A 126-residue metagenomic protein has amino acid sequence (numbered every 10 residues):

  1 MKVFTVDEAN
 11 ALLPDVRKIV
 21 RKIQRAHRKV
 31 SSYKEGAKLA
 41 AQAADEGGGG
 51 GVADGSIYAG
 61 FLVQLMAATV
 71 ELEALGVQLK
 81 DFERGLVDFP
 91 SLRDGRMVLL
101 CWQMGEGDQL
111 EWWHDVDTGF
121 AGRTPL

Functional and structural regions predicted by a protein language model:
M1, V30, G55-Y58, L79 (+2 more regions): Generic intrinsically disordered, low-complexity segments enriched for polar/acidic and small residues
M1-A43: Long, hydrophobic N-terminal alpha-helical segment
F4, E8, G50, I57 (+2 more regions): Sparse, context-dependent recognition of short Cys/His-centered cofactor- or disulfide-binding micro-motifs
V6, A53-S56, E73-Q78: Short linear motifs at secondary-structure transitions and domain/linker junctions
N10-L13, G48, T118-G122: Low-complexity, compositionally biased segments
R17, R21-Q24, A59, V63-M66 (+1 more regions): Generic structural signal for well-ordered, non-transmembrane alpha-helical segments in soluble/cytosolic regions
S32-M66: Structured domain cores in non-transmembrane regions
M66, V70-L126: Glycine-rich, aromatic-bearing surface loops/beta-hairpins
